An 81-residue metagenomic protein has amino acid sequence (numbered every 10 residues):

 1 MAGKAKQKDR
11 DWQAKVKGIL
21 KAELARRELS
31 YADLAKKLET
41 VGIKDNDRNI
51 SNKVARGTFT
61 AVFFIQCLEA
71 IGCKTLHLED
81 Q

Functional and structural regions predicted by a protein language model:
A2-S30: A short, Lys/Arg-rich alpha-helix, primarily the initiator
D33, N49, H77: Residues in the helix-turn-helix
L34-L38: Short alpha-helical "recognition helix" segments of helix-turn-helix
T40-T58: Recognition helix of helix-turn-helix/homeodomain-like DNA-binding domains that insert into the DNA major groove
T60-H77: DNA major-groove recognition helix of helix-turn-helix/homeodomain DNA-binding modules
